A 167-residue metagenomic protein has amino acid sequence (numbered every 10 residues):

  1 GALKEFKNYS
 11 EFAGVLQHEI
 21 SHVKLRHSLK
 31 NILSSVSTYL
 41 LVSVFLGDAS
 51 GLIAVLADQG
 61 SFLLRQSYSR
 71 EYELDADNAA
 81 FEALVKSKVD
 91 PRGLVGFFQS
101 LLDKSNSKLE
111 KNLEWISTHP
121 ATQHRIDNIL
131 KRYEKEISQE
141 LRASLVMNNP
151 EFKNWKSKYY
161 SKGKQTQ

Functional and structural regions predicted by a protein language model:
G1-Q167: A Zn2+-metalloprotease active-site environment signal
